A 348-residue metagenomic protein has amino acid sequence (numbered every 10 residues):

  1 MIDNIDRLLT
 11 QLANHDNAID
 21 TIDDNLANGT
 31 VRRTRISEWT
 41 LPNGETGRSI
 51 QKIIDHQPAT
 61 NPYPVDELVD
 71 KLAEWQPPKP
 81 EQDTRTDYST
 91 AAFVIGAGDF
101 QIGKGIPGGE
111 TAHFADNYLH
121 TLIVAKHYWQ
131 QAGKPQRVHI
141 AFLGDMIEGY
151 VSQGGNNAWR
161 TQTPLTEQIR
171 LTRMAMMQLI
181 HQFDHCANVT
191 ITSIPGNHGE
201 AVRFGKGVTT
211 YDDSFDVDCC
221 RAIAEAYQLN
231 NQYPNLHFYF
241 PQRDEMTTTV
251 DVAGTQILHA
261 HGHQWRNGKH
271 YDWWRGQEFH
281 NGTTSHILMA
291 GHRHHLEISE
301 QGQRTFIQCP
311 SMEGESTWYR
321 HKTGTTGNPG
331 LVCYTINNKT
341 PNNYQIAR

Functional and structural regions predicted by a protein language model:
M1, V31-G44, N188-S193, G199-T209 (+1 more regions): N-terminal short leaders/motifs
M1-A112, K134-P135, H185: Acidic, histidine-bearing metal-coordination/catalytic regions of metal-dependent phosphoesterases
T10-A13, D212-V217, A224-D244, V252-R348: Conserved beta-sheet core of the metallophosphoesterase superfamily
T21-N25, Y128-V138, Y233-L236: Short glycine-rich, low-complexity/disordered patches
T30, T34, N43-G44, D83-F93 (+14 more regions): A structural signal for the main folded, soluble domain(s) of proteins
P80-D83, D87-A97, E110-E225: Core catalytic region of metal-dependent phosphoesterases/phosphodiesterases, especially metallo-beta-lactamase-like
G98-F100, G144-M146, G196-A201, G262-Q264 (+2 more regions): Active-site metal-binding loops of divalent metal-dependent hydrolases
V189-N197, L236-M246: Acidic carboxylate-rich catalytic motifs and surrounding loops in phosphoryl-/glycosyl-chemistry enzymes
